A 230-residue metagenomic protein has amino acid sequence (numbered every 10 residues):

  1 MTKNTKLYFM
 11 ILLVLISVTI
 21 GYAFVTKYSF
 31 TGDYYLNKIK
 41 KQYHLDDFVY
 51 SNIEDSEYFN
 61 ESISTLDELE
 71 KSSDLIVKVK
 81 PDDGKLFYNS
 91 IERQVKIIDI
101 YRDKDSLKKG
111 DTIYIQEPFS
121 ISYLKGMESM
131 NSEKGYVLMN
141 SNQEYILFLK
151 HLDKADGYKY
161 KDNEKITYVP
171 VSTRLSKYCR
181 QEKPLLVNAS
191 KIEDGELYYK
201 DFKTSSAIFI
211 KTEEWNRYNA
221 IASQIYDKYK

Functional and structural regions predicted by a protein language model:
T2-D46, E128-K230: Netrin-like (NTR/C345C) domain of secreted extracellular proteins
S51-S72: Short boundary/loop segments of OB/S1/cold-shock single-stranded nucleic-acid-binding domains
S62-T65, P81, S132-E133: Short structured motifs
S72-R102: Structural detector for short beta-strands of small beta-barrel domains
S90-L124: OB-fold (S1/OB) nucleic-acid-binding surfaces
